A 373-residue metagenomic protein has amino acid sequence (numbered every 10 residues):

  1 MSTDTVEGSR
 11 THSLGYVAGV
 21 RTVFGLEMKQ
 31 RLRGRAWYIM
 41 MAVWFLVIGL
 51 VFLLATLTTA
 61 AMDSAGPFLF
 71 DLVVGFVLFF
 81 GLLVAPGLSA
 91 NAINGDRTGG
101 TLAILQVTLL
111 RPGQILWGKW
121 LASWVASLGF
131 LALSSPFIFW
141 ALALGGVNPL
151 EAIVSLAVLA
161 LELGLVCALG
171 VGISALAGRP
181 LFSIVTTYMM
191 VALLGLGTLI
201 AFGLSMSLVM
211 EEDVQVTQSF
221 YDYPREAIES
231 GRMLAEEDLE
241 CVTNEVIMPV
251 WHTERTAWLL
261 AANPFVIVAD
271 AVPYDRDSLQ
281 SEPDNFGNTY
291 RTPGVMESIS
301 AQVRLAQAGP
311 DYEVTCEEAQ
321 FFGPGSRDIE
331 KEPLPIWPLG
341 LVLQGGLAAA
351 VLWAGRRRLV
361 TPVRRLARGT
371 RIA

Functional and structural regions predicted by a protein language model:
M1-A36, M41-V43, I48-L54, I184-A373: Transmembrane alpha-helical segments and their membrane-interface loop/helix boundaries that make up the transmembrane
S2-V6, F70-G95, G99: Long, hydrophobic alpha-helical segments
V6, L53, D71, A126-G178 (+4 more regions): Secretory targeting signals
V73-F80, S89, V125, L156-L161 (+1 more regions): Hydrophobic alpha-helical transmembrane segments of multi-pass membrane proteins
A85-S89, L169, V351, G355: Hydrophobic/aromatic residues in alpha-helical transmembrane segments
L88-L128, L359: Helix-loop-helix units of permease transmembrane domains in multi-pass membrane transporters, especially ABC
